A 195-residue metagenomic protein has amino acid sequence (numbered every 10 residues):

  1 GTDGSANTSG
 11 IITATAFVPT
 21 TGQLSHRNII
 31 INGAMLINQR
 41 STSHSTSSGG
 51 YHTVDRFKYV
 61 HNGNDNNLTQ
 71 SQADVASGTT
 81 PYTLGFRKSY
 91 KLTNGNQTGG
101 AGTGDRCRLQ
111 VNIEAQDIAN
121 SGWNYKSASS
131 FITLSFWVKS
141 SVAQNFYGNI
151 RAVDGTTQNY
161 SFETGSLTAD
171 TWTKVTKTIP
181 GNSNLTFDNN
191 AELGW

Functional and structural regions predicted by a protein language model:
G1-N28: Intrinsic low-complexity, repeat-rich intrinsically disordered segments enriched in small/flexible residues
S25-C107: Aromatic (Trp/Tyr/Phe) and Gly/Pro-enriched flexible surface segments
N28, T103-D105, V111-L134, L167-A169 (+1 more regions): Extracellular/lumenal carbohydrate-interaction signature centered on repeated Trp-anchored short motifs
N32-A34, Q110, T133-W137, Y147 (+1 more regions): Beta-strand secondary-structure signal
L36-R40, Q116, W137-A143, P180-N182: Solvent-exposed strand-to-loop "edge" motifs in beta-rich extracellular domains
N94, A115-S121, Q158-T164: Short structured motifs
V138-Y147, D154-T157: Extended, low-complexity, turn-rich repeat/linker tracts enriched in Gly/Pro/Ser/Thr and Asp/Glu that occur
G155-F187: Extracellular carbohydrate recognition and processing domains and analogous Trp-centered ligand-binding platforms
